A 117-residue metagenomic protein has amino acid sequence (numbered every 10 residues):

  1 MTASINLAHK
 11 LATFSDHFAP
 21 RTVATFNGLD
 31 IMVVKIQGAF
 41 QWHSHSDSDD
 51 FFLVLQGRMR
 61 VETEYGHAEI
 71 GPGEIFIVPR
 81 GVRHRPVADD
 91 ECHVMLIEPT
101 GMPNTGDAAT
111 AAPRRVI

Functional and structural regions predicted by a protein language model:
M1-M32, T110-I117: A short, N-terminal "cap"/entry segment at the start of jelly-roll beta-barrel domains of the cupin/DSBH fold
T22-V23, V34, Q41-S46, E62-T63 (+1 more regions): Short histidine-centered beta-strand/loop micro-motifs that create catalytic or ligand/metal-coordination sites
N27, L55-Q56, G71-P72, D90: A cytosolic small-molecule/anion-sensing beta-strand core signal
G28-D30, Q37-A39, R58-R60, H67 (+1 more regions): Short, charged/polar surface micro-motifs in flexible loops or helix N-caps
L29-I31, S48-D50, E91-C92: Short, surface-exposed beta-edge/turn micro-motifs
K35-I36, H45-E62, I97: Short, conserved beta-strand element in jelly-roll/cupin
E64-G81: Short acidic-glycine-tyrosine-enriched beta hairpin
R80-T110: Ligand-binding loop in jelly-roll beta-barrel domains
